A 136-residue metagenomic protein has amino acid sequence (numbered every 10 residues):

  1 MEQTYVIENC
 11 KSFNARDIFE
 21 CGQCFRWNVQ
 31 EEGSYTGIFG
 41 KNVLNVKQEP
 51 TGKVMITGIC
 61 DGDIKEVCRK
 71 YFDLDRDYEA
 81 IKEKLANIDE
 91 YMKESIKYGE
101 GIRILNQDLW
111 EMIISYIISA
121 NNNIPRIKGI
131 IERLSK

Functional and structural regions predicted by a protein language model:
M1-K136: HhH-family (HhH-GPD) DNA N-glycosylase catalytic core used in base-excision repair
